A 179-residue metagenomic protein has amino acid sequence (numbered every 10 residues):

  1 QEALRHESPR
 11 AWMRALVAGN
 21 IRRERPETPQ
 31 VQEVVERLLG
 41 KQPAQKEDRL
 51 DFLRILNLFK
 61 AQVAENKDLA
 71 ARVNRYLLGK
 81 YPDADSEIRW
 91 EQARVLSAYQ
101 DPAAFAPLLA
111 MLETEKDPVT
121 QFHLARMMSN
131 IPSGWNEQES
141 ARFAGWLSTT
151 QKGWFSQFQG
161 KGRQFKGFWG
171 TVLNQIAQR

Functional and structural regions predicted by a protein language model:
Q1-R179: Long, ordered, helix-rich scaffold segments
